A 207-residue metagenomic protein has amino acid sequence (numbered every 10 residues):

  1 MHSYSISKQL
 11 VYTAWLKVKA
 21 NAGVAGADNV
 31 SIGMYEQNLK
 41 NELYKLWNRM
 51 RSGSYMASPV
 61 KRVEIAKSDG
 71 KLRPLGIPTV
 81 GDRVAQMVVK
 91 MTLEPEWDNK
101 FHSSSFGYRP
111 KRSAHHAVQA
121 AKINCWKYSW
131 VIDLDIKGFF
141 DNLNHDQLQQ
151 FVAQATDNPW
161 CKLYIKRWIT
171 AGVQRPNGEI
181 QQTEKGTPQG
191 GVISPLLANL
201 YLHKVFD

Functional and structural regions predicted by a protein language model:
M1-K40: Non-catalytic, polymerase-adjacent accessory regions of viral genome-replication enzymes
A14-V18, V88, Y164-I169: Short alpha-helical scaffolding segments that buttress acidic/His motifs in well-ordered protein cores
A27, M91, L134-I136: Residues immediately flanking
E42, R49-E64, S68, K100-S105 (+2 more regions): Conserved polymerase palm-domain catalytic core
E42-Y44, M91-T92: Central hydrophobic cores of alpha-helical transmembrane segments in multi-pass inner-membrane proteins across all
P74-L75, T79: Conserved phosphate-binding loops in nucleotide/dinucleotide-binding enzymes
G81-V88, K122: Duplex nucleic acid-engaging cores and interfaces of nucleic-acid transaction enzymes
Q86-S104: Electropositive, glycine- and tryptophan-enriched low-complexity nucleic-acid-binding patches
